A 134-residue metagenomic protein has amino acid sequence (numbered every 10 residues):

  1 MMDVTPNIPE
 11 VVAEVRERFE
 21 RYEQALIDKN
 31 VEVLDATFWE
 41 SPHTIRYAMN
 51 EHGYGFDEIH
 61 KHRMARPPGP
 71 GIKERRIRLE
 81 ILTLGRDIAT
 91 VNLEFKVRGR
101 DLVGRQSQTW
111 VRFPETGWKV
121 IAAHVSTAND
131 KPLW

Functional and structural regions predicted by a protein language model:
M1-S41, D130-W134: Short, low-complexity N-terminal intrinsically disordered segments enriched in polar/charged residues
T5-P6, A48-N50: Second-shell loop/turn segments in exported
E10, E17-R18, E74-R76, R105: Short, conserved clusters of charged catalytic residues that mark active-site and nucleotide-handling motifs
Y22, L34-D35, T44, I59 (+2 more regions): Hydrophobic pocket/interface hotspot
F38-W39, F95-V97, H124-T127: Short beta-strand segments enriched in hydrophobic/aromatic residues within well-folded beta-rich domains
E40, L84-G85, F113-P114: Structural motif
I45-M49, D57-L102: Surface-exposed, charged secondary-structure patches
T90, V103-W134: Short beta-strand edge/turn micro-motifs at domain boundaries
